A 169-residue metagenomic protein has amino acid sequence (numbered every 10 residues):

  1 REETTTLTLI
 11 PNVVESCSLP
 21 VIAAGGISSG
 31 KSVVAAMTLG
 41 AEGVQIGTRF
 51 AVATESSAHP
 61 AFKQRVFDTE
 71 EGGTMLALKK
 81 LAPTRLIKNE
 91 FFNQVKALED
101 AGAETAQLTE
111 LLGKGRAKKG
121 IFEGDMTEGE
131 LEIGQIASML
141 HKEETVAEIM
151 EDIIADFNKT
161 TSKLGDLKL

Functional and structural regions predicted by a protein language model:
E3-I22, S28-L169: Conserved active-site-proximal phosphate/metal-binding subdomains
